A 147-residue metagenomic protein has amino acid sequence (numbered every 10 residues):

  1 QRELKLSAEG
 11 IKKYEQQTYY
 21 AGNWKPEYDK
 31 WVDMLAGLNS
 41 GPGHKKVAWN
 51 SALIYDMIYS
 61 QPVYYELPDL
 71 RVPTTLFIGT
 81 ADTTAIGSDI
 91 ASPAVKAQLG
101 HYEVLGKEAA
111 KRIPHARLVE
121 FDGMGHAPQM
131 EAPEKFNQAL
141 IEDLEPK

Functional and structural regions predicted by a protein language model:
Q1, D89-P93, P133-F136: Short, glycine/charged-enriched secondary-structure capping and boundary segments
Q1-N39, K45-Q61, E66: Helix-rich cap/lid subdomain of alpha/beta-hydrolase
Y19-Y20, S40, P114, E145: Residues at helix-coil transition
G22, T74, R117-L118: Secondary-structure boundary/capping signal
V32-D33, L53, S88, A127 (+2 more regions): Residue-level signal for alpha-helical context at structural boundaries
N39-G43, M124-A127: Intrinsically disordered, low-complexity regions enriched for glutamine and histidine
S40-R112: Conserved serine/cysteine hydrolase catalytic core
E103-K147: Catalytic active-site module of serine/aspartate enzymes centered on a nucleophile-bearing elbow/loop
